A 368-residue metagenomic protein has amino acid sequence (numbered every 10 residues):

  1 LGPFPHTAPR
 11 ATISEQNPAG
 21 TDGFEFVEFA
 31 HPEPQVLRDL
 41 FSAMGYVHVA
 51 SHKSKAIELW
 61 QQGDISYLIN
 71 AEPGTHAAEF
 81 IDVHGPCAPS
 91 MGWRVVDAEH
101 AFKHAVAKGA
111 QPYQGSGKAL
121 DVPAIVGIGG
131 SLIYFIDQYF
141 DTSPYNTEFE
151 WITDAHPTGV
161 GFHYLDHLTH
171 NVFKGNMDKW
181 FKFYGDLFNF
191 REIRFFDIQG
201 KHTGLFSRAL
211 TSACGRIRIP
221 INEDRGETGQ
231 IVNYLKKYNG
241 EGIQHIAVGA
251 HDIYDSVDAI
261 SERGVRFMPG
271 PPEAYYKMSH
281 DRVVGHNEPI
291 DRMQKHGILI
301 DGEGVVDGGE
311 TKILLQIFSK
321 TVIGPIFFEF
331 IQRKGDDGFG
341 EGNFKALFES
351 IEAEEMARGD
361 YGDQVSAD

Functional and structural regions predicted by a protein language model:
L1-W151, H167, K174, L314-Q316: An N-terminus-focused feature that recognizes amino-terminal "leader" regions
P3-P9, P18, H245-D368: C-terminal functional regions that serve as terminal interaction/effector modules
R10-T12, R225-N233: Active-site-adjacent structural elements in folded domains
G20-P32, W151-R218, E227-T228, K237-E273 (+2 more regions): Surface-exposed interaction/gating patches
H31-S54, Q62-D64, V96-G115, N176-K182 (+5 more regions): Extended intrinsically disordered, low-complexity coil regions enriched in Ser, Thr, Gly, Ala and often Pro
K55-E58, H76, T142, G200-H202 (+6 more regions): Flexible loop/turn segments at secondary-structure boundaries
Q62, C214, T321-I323: A generic beta-sheet turn/junction motif
P86-S90, A101-G200, R208, E288-I331: Extended catalytic-interface subdomain
